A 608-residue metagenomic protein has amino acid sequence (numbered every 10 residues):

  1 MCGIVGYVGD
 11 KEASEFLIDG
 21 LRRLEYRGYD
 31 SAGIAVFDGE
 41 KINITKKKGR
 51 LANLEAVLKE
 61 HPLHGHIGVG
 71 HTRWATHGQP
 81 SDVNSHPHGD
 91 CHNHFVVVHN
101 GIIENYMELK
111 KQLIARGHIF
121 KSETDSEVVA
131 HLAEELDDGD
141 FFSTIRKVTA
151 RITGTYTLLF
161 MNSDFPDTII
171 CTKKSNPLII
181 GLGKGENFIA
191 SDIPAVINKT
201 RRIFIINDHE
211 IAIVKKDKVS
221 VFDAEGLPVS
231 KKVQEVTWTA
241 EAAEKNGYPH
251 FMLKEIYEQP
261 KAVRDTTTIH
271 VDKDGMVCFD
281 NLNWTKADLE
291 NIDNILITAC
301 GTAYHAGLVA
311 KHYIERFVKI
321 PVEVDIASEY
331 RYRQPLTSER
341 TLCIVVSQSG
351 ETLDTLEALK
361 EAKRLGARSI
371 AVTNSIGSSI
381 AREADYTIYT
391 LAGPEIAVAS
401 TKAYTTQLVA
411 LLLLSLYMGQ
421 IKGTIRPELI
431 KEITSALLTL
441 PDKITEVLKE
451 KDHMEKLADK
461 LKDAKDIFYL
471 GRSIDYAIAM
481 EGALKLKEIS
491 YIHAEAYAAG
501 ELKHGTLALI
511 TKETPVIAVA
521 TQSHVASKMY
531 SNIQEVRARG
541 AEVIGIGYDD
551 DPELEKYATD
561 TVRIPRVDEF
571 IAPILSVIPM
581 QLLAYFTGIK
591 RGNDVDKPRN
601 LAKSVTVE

Functional and structural regions predicted by a protein language model:
M1-K245, P249, K261-D293, Y332 (+5 more regions): Conserved short alpha-helical segments that host acidic/polar catalytic motifs at enzyme active sites
I4, V97, F160, C171 (+6 more regions): Structural beta-sheet core signal
H66, G70-V83, D272-K286, A310-V346 (+1 more regions): Glycine-rich oxoanion-binding loops at beta->alpha junctions
P87-G89, I170-C171, I203-F204, I211-I213 (+11 more regions): Replace "in large, NTP-powered and nucleic-acid-processing enzymes" with "in large, NTP-powered factors and other
G226, E555-Y557, V567-E608: Generic C-terminus detector
Q259-V263, T267-L296, Y386-P515, G588-E608: Active-site phosphate/pyrophosphate-binding segments
E290-E432, A436-T439, V519-P565, L583: Glycine-rich phosphate-binding loops that contact phosphosugars or nucleotide phosphates
